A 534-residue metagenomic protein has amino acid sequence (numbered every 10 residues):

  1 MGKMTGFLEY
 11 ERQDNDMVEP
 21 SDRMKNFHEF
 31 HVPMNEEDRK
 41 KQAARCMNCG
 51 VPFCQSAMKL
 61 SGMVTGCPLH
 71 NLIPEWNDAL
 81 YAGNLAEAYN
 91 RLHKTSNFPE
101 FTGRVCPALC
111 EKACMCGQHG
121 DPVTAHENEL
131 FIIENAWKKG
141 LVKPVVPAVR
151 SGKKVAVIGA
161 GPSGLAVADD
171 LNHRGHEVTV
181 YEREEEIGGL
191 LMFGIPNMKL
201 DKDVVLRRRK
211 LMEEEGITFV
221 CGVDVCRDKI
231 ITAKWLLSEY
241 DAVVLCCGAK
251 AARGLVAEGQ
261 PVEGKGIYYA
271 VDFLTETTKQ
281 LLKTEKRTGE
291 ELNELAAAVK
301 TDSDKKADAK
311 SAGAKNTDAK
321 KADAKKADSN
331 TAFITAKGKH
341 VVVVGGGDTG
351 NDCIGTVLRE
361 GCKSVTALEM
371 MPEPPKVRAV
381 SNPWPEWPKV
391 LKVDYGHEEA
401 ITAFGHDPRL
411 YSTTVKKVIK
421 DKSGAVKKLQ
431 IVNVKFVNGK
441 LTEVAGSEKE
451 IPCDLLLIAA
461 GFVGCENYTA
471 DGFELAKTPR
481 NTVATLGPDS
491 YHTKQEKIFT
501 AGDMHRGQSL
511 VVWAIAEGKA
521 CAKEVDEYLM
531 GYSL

Functional and structural regions predicted by a protein language model:
E9-V32, A44, H70-L80, L92 (+10 more regions): Beta1-alpha1 glycine-rich phosphate/pyrophosphate-binding loop at the start of Rossmann-like nucleotide-binding domains
Q13, V18-M34, Q42, Y411 (+1 more regions): C-terminal catalytic lobe of FAD-dependent flavoproteins
K40-A44, N48-S56, G62-P147, E213 (+4 more regions): Glycine/serine-rich phosphate-binding loop and adjoining beta1-alpha1 elements at the start of nucleotide-handling
E87, V149, K154-I158, L206-A257 (+4 more regions): Feature captures the FAD/FMN-dependent oxidoreductase FAD-binding
G159-P162, G345-G347, D503: Glycine-rich Rossmann-fold phosphate-binding loop(s) that bind the pyrophosphate of adenine dinucleotide cofactors
K265-K300, K320, K325-G338, V437-Q508: FAD-site-proximal beta/loop scaffold in flavoenzymes
K305-A327: Long, intrinsically disordered low-complexity tandem-repeat segments
G350-G355, E360, M504-Y532: A conserved FAD-binding loop/helix module that cradles the flavin
